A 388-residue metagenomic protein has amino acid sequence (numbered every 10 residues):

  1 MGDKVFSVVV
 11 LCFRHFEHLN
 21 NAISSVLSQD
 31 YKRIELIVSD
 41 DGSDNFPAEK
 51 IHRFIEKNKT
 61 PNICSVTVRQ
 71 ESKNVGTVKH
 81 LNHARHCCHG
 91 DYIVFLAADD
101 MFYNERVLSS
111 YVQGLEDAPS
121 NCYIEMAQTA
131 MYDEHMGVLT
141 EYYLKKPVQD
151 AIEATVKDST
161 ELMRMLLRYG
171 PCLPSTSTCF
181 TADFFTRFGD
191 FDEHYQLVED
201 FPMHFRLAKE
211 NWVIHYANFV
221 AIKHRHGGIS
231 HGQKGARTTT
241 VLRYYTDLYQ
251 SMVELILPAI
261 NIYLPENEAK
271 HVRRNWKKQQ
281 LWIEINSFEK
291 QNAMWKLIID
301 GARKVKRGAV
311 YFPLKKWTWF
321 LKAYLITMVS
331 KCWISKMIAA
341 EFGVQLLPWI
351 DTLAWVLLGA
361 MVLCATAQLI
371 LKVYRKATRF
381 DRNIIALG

Functional and structural regions predicted by a protein language model:
M1-L27: N-proximal low-complexity "stem/linker" segments adjacent to membrane-targeting elements
K4-S7, E35, P202: Cell-envelope/extracellular polymer assembly enzymes that use nucleotide-activated donors
S24-R69: Acidic donor-binding segment of Leloir-type glycosyltransferases
Q70-C88: Glycine-rich, basic loop-to-helix element that forms the pyrophosphate-binding segment of sugar-nucleotide handling
I93: Short aromatic/hydrophobic "clamp" motif used to bind/position activated sugar donors
A97-M101: The conserved acidic donor/metal-binding loop of glycosyltransferases
R106-Y142: Conserved donor NDP-sugar-binding/catalytic core segment of glycosyltransferases
A127, D150-L248: Conserved nucleotide-sugar donor-binding catalytic segment
